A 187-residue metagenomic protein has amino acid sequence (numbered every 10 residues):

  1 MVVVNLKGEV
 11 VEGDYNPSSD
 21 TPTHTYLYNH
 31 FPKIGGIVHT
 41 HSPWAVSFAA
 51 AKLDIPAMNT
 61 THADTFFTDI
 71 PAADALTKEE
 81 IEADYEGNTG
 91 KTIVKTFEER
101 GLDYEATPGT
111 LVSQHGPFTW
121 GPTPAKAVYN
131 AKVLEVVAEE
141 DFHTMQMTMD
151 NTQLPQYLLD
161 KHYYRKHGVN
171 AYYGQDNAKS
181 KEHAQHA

Functional and structural regions predicted by a protein language model:
M1-A187: Glycine-rich flexible loops
